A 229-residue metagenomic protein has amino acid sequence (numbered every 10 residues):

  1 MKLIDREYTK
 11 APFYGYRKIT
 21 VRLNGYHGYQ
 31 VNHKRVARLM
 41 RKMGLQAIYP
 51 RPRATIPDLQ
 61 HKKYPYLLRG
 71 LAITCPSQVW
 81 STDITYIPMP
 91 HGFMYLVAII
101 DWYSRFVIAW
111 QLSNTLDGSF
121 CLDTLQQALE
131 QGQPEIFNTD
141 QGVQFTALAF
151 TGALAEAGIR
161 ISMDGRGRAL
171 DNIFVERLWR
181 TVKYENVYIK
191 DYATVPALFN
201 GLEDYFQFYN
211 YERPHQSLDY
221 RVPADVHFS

Functional and structural regions predicted by a protein language model:
M1-S229: Charged DNA-binding/catalytic regions of mobile-element recombinases
